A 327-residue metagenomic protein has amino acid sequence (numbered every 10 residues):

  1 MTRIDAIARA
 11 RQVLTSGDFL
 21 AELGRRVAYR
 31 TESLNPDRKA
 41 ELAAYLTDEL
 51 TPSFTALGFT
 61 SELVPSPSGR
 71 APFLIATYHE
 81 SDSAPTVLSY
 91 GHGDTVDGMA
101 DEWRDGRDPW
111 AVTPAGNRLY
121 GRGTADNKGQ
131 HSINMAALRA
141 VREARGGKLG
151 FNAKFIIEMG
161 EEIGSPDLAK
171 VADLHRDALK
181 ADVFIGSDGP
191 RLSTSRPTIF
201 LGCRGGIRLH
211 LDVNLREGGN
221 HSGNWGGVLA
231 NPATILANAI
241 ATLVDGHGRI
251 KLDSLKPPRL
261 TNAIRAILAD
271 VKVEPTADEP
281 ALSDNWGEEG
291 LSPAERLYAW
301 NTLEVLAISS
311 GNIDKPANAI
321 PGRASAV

Functional and structural regions predicted by a protein language model:
T2-A100, R323-V327: N-terminal helical capping/dimerization or prosegment-like subdomains of hydrolases acting on amide or phosphate bonds
A28, T55, E143, G147 (+3 more regions): Generic secondary-structure signature for well-ordered alpha-helical cores
A84-K154: Active-site metal-coordination/substrate-binding segment of hydrolases, especially metallo-dependent peptidases
K128-G146, S165-A172, A230-T242: Active-site-proximal alpha-helical scaffold in enzymes
L149-N231: Histidine/acidic-residue-rich, glycine-tolerant segments that coordinate divalent metal ions
L192, L201, S222-I308: Acidic-enriched catalytic cores of C-N bond-cleaving enzymes acting on peptides and small amides
G202, V228-L229, K315-R323: Short, solvent-exposed beta-strand/turn "edge" segments of beta-rich domains on protein surfaces
